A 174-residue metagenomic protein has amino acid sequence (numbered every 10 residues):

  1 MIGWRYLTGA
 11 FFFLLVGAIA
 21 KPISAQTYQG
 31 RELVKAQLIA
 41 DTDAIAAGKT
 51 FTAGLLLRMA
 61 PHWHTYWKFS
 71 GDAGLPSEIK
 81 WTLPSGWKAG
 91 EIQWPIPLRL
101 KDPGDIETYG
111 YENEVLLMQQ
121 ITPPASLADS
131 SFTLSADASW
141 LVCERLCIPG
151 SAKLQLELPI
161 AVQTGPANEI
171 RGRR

Functional and structural regions predicted by a protein language model:
M1-W4: N-terminal secretory signal peptides that target proteins for export/translocation
T8-A18: Bacterial N-terminal signal peptides
P22-R174: Extracellular/lumen-exposed scaffold segments
